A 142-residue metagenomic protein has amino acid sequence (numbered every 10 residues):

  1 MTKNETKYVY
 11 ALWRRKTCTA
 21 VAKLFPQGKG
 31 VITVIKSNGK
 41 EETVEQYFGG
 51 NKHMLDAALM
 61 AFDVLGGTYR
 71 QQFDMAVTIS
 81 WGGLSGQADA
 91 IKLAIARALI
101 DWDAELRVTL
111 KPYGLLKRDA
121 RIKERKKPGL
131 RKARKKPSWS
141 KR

Functional and structural regions predicted by a protein language model:
T2-P112: Ribosome large-subunit tunnel/peptidyl-transferase-proximal elements
L110, G114-P128, K132-R142: C-terminal binding/interaction regions
